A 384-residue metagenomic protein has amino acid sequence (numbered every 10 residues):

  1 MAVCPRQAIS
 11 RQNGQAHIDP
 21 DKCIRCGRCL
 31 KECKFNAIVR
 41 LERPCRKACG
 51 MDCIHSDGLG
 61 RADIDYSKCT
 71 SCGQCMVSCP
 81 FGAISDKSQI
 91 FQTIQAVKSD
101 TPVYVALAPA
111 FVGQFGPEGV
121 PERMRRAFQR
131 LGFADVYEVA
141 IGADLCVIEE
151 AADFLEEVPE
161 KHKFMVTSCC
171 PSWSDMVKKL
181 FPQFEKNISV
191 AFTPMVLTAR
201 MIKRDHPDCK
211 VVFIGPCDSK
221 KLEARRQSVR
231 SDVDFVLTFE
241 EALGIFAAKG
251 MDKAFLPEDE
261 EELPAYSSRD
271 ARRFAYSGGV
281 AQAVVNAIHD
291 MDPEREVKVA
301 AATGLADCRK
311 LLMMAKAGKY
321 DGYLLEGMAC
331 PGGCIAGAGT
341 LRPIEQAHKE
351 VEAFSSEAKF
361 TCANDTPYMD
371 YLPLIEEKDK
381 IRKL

Functional and structural regions predicted by a protein language model:
M1-D21, R28-D65, T70, Q74-Q89 (+1 more regions): Iron-sulfur cluster-binding cysteine motifs and their immediate structural context in ferredoxin-like electron-transfer
I9, I18, I24, V233 (+1 more regions): Hydrophobic aliphatic residue packing
C26, C72, G278-A281: Short alpha-helical patches at coil-to-helix transitions and adjacent helical residues in well-structured domains
P80, S85-L384: Iron-sulfur-associated redox domains of electron-transfer enzymes in respiratory and anaerobic energy metabolism
